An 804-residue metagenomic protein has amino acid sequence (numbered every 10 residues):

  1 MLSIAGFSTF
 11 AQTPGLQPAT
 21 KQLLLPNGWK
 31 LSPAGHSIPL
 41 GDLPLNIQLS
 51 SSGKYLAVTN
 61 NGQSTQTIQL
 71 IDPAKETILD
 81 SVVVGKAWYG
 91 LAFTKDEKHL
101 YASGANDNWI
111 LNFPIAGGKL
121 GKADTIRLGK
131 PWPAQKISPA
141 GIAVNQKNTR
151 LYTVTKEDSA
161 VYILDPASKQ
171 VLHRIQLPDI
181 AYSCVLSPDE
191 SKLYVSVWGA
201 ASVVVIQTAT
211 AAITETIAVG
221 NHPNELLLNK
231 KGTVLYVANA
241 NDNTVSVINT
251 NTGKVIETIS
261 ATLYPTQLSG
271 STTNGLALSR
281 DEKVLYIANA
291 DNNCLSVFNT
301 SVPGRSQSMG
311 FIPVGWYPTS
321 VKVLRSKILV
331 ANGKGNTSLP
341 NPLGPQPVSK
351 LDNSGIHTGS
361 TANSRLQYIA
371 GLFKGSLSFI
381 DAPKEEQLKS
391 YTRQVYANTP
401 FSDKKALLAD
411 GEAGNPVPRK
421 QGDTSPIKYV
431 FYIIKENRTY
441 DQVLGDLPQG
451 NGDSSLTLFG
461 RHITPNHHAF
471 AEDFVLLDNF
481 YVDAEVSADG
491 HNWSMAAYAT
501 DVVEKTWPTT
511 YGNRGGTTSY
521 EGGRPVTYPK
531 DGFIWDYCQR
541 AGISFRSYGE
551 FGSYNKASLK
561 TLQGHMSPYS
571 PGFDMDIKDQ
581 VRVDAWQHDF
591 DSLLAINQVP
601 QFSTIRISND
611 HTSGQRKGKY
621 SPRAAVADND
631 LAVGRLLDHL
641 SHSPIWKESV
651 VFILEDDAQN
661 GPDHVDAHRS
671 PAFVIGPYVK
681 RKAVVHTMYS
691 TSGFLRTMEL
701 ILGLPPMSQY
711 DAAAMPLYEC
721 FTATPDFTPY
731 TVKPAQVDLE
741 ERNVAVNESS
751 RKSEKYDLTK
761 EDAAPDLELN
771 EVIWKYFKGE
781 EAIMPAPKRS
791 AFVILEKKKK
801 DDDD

Functional and structural regions predicted by a protein language model:
M1, P18, G28, E215 (+9 more regions): General secondary-structure edge motif
M1-Q12: Bacterial Sec-dependent N-terminal signal peptides
L2, K21, D80, V144 (+15 more regions): Alpha-helical protein-protein interaction elements
L2-I4, L31, G121, A370 (+3 more regions): A generic structural signal for short, non-catalytic loop/turn and secondary-structure boundary residues
A11-N415: Predominantly soluble domains enriched in secretory-pathway, periplasmic, or organellar proteins
K389-D804: N-terminal pro-sequences and low-complexity stem/linker regions of secreted or lumenal proteins
